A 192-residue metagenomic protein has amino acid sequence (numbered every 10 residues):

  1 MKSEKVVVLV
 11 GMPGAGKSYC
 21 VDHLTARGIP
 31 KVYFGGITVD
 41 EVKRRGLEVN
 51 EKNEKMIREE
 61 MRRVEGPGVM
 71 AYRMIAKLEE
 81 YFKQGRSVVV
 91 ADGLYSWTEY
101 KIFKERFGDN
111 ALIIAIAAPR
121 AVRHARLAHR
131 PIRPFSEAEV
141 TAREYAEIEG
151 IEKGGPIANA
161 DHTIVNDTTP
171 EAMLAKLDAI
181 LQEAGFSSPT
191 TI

Functional and structural regions predicted by a protein language model:
M12, L24: P-loop (Walker A) phosphate-binding loop of NTP-binding proteins
K17: Conserved lysine of the Walker
C20: Hydrophobic positions on the alpha1 helix immediately C-terminal to the Walker A/P-loop
I29-V90, L94-I102, R133, A138: ATP-dependent small-molecule kinase phosphotransfer cores that center on conserved nucleotide phosphate-binding segments
K31, I113, H162-V165: Short, well-ordered beta-strand core segments
G68, A128-E183: Small-molecule kinase domains that catalyze NTP-dependent phosphoryl transfer to phosphate-bearing small molecules
D92-G93, R106-P134: Conserved phosphate-donor/acceptor-positioning beta-strand/loop module used by diverse small-molecule
